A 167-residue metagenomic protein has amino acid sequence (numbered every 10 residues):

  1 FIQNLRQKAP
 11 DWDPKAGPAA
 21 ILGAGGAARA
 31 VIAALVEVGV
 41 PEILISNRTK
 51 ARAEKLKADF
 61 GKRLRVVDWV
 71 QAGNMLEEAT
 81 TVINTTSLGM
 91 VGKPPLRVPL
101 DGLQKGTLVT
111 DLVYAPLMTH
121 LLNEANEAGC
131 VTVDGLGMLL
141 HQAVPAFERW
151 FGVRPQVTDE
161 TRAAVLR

Functional and structural regions predicted by a protein language model:
I2-D11, P116-M118: Phosphate/diphosphate ligand-binding glycine-rich loop within oxidoreductases
L5, K15-V36: Glycine-rich adenosine-cofactor-binding loop
D11-P18, Q104-K105: Short helix-loop-beta connector
A16, L108, L112-R167: Adenosine-phosphate binding glycine-rich loop
I21-L22, I45, D111: Hydrophobic Val/Ile/Leu positions in short beta-strands of Rossmann-like dinucleotide-binding domains
E37-E42, E127-V131: Conserved S-adenosyl-L-methionine
V38-F60: NAD(P)-binding Rossmann-fold cofactor-contacting core
K62-T132: Rossmann-like adenosine-cofactor binding region
